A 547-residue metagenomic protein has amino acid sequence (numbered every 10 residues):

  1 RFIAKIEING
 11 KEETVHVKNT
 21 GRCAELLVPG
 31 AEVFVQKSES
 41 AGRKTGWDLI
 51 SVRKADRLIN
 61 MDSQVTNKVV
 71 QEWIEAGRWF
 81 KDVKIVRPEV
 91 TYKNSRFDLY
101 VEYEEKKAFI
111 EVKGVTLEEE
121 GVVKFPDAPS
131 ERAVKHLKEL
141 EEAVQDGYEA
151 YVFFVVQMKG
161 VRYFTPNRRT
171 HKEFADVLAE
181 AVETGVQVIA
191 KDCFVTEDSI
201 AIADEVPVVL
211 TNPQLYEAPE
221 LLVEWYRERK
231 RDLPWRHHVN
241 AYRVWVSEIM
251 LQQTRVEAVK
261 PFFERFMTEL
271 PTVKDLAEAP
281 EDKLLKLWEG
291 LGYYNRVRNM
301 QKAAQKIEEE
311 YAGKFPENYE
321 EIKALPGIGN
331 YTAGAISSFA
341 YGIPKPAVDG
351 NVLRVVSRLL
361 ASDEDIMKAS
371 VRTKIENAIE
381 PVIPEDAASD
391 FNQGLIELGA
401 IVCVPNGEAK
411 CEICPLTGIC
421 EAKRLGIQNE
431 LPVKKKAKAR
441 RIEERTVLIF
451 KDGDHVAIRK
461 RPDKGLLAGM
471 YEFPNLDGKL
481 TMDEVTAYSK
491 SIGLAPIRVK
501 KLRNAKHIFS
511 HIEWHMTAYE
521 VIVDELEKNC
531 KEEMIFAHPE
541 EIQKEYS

Functional and structural regions predicted by a protein language model:
R1-K5: Short aromatic-glycine-enriched beta-strand elements
G21-F34: Short nucleic-acid-contacting surface segments enriched for D/E, G, S/T with interspersed K/R
S40-L58, I202-A203: OB-fold/S1-family single-stranded nucleic acid-binding modules
R78-Y92: A short acidic/basic microdomain associated with nuclease active sites
F97-D127, L140: Conserved catalytic cores of phosphodiester-cleaving nucleases, focusing on short active-site segments
P129, A150-Y151, V155-M158, R162-P219 (+1 more regions): Non-catalytic C-terminal interaction segments of nucleic acid-processing enzymes
T211-D232, H237, A400-S547: Intrinsically disordered, low-complexity, charged terminal extensions of DNA damage-control enzymes
W225-E412, L416-E421, L425: Catalytic cores of DNA base-excision repair glycosylases
